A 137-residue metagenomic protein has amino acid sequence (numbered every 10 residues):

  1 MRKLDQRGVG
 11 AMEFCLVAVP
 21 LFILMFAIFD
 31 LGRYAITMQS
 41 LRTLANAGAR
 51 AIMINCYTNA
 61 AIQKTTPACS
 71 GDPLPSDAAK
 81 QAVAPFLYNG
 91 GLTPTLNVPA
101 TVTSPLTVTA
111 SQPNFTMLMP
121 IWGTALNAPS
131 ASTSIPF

Functional and structural regions predicted by a protein language model:
M1-R7: N-terminal leader/signal peptides at the extreme start of proteins
R7-P20: N-terminal signal-anchor/signal peptide hydrophobic helix marking the start of the first transmembrane segment
G10, M25-N55: Aliphatic-rich helix starts adjacent to a transmembrane/signal segment
F22-L24, F29, S111-Q112, M119: Preference for short coil/turn "hinge" residues that link or interrupt alpha-helices
M38, N46-F137: Short, conserved structural patches
